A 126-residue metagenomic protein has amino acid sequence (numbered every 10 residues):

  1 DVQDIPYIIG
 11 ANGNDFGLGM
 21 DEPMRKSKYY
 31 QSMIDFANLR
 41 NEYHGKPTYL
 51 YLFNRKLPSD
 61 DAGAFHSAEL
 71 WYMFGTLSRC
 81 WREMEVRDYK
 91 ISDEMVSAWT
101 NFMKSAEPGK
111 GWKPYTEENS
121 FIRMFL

Functional and structural regions predicted by a protein language model:
D1-L126: C-terminal helix-and-tail extensions that cap enzymatic domains
